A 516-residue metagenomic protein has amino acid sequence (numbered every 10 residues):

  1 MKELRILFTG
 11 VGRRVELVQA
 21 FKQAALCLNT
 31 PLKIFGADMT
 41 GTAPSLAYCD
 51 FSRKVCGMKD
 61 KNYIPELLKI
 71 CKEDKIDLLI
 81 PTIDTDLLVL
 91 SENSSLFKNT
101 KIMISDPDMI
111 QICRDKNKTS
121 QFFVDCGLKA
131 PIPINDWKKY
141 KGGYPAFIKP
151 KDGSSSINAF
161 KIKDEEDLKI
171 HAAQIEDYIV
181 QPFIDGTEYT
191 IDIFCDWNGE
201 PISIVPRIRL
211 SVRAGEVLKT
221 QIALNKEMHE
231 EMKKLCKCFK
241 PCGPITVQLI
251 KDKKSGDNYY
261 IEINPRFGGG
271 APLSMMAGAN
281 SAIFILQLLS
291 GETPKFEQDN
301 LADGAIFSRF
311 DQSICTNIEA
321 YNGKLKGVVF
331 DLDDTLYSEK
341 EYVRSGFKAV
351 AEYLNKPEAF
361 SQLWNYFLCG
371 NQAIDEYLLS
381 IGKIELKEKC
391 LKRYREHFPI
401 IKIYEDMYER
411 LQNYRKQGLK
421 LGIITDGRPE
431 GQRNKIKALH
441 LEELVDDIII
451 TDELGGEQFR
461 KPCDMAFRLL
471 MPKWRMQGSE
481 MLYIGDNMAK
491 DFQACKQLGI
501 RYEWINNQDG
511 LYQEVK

Functional and structural regions predicted by a protein language model:
M1-I104: ATP-binding N-terminal substructure of ATP-dependent carboxylate-amine bond-forming enzymes
L4, D74, L224-N322: ATP-dependent carboxylate activation and anion-phosphoryl transfer catalytic cores that bind Mg-ATP to form
A43-C49, E92, L96, K138-G143 (+3 more regions): Short loop/helix-cap segments at secondary-structure boundaries that form the rim of catalytic
M109-G186, W197-E200, K226: Active-site nucleotide/adenylate-binding loops and adjacent lid/helix of ATP-dependent enzymes
F160-K240, I250-Y259: Phosphate-binding site of ATP-dependent enzymes
K324-E405, Q417: N-terminal helical cap/lid subdomain that shapes the substrate entry/recognition surface in HAD-like hydrolases
K324-L325, Q412, R433-K516: Asp-based, Mg2+/Mn2+-dependent phosphohydrolase catalytic module
R395-I423, E430, D464: Short, acidic loop-to-helix structural element flanking the phosphoryl-transfer center in phosphate-processing enzymes
